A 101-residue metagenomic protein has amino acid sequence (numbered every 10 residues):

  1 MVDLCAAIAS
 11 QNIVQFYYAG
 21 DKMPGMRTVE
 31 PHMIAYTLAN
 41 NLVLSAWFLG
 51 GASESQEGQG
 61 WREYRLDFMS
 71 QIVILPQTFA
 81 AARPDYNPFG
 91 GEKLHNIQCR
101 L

Functional and structural regions predicted by a protein language model:
M1-L101: Core beta-strand-centered patch of the WYL/Sm-like small regulatory domain
